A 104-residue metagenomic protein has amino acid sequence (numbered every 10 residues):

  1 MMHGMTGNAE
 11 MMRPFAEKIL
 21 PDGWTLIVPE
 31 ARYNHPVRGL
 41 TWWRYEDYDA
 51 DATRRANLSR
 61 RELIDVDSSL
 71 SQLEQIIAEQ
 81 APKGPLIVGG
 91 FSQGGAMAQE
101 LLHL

Functional and structural regions predicted by a protein language model:
M1-G84: Serine-hydrolase catalytic machinery in alpha/beta-hydrolase-like enzymes
P14, E100-L104: Active-site signature of alpha/beta-hydrolase-fold catalytic machinery across serine- and Asp/Cys-nucleophile hydrolases
Q72, M97-E100: Non-catalytic alpha-helical scaffold/packing segments enriched in small hydrophobic residues
G90-G94, A98: Gly/Ala-rich beta-loop-alpha elbow adjacent to hydrolase catalytic centers
